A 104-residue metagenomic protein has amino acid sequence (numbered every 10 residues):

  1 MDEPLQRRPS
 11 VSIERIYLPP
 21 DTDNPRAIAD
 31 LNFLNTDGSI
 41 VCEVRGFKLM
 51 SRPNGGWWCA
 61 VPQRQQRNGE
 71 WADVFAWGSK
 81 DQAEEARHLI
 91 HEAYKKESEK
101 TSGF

Functional and structural regions predicted by a protein language model:
M1-F104: Single-stranded nucleic acid-binding surfaces, predominantly the OB-fold ssDNA-binding core
